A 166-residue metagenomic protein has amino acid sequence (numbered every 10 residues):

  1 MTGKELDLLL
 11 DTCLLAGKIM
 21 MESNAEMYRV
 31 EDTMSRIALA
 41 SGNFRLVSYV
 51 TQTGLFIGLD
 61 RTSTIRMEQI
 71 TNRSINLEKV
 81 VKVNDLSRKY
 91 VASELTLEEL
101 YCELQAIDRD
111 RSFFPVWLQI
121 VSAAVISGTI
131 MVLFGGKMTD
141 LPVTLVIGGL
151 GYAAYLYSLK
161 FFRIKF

Functional and structural regions predicted by a protein language model:
M1-L95: Soluble N-terminal domains of membrane-associated systems
L9-T12, E26-T33, K79, L100-E103 (+5 more regions): General structural feature for long, well-ordered alpha-helical segments within catalytic domains of soluble enzymes
L14, S35, L39, R88-V91 (+5 more regions): Signal for well-folded cores of large energy- and translation-related assemblies
I37-S41, L55-G58, L104, V121 (+2 more regions): Short, surface-exposed, charged/polar-biased interaction segments
N76-S122: Hydrophobic alpha-helical segments and helix pairs
S112-F166: Core alpha-helical transmembrane segments of integral membrane proteins
